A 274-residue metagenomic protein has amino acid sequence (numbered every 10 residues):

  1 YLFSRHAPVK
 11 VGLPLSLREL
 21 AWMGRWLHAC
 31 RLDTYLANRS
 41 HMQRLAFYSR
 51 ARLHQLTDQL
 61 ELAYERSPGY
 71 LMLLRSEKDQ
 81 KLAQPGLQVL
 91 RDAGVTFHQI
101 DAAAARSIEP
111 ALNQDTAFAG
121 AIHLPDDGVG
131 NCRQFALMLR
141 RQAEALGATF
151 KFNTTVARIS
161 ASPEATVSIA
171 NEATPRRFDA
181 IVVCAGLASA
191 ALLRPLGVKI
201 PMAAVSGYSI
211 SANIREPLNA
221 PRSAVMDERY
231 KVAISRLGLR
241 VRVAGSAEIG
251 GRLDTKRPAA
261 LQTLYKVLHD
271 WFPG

Functional and structural regions predicted by a protein language model:
Y1-A102: Dinucleotide-binding Rossmann-like beta1-alpha1 core, especially the glycine-rich loop that anchors the ADP
Y1-H28, Y64, V156-T166, P175-G274: Active-site substrate-recognition segment that forms the wall of the catalytic cavity or substrate channel
A37-R50, M72-L82, A103-S107, I122-R141 (+1 more regions): Short beta-strand to alpha-helix junction loop
R52-Q55, P85, M138, Q142-A145 (+3 more regions): Alpha-helical scaffold segments in soluble metabolic enzymes
L60-E61, I108-L112, Y230-A233: Short beta-strand/turn micro-motifs at beta-sheet edges
P68-Y70, A119-A121, G207: Short, solvent-exposed beta-strand edge segments and adjacent coil->beta transition regions
K81-A93, A103, L112-A180: Helical element adjacent to the flavin cofactor pocket in flavoenzyme catalytic cores
